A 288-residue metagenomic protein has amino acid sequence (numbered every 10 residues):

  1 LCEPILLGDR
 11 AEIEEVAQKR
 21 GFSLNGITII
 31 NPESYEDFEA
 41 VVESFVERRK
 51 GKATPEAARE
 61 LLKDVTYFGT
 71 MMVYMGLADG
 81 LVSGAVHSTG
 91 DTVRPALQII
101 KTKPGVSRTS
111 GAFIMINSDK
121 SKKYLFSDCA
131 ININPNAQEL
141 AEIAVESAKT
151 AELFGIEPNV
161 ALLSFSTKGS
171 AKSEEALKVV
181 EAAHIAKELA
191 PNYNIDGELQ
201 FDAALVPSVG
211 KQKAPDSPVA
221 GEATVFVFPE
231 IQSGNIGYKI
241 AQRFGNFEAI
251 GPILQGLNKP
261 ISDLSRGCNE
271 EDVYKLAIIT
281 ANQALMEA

Functional and structural regions predicted by a protein language model:
L1-A220, V225-A288: Anion-binding alpha/beta catalytic cores of soluble intermediary-metabolism enzymes, centered on
